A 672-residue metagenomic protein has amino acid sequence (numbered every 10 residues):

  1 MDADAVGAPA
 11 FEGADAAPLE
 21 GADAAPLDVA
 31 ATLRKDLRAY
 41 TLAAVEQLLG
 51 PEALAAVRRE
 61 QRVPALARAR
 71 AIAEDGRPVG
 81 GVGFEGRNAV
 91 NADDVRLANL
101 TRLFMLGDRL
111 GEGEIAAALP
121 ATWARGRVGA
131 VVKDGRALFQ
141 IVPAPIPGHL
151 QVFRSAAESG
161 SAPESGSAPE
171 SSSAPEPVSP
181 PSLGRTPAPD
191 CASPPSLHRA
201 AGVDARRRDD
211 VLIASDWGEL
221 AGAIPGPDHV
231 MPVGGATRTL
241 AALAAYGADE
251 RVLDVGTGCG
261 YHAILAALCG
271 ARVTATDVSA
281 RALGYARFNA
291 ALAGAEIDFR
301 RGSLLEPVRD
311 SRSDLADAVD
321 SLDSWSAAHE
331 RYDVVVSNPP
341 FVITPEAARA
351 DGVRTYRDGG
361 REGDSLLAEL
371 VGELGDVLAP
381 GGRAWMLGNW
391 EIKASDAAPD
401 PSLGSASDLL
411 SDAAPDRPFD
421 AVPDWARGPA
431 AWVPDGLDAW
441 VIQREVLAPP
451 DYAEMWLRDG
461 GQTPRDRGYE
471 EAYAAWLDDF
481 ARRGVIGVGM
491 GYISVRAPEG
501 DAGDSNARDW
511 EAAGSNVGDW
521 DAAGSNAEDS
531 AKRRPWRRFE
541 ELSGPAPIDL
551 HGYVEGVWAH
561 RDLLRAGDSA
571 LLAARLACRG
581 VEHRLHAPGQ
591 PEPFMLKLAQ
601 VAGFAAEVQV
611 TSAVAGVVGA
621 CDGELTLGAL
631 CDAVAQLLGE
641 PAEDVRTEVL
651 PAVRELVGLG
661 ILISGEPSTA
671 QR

Functional and structural regions predicted by a protein language model:
A25-N99, Q140-A156, L220-A221, D529-G619 (+4 more regions): Acidic, low-complexity/disordered tracts enriched in E/D and polar residues
V95-V142, A242-A245, A606-R672: Long, charge-rich, low-complexity alpha-helical segments
A137-S159, C191, P195-V252, T257-C269: SAM-dependent Rossmann-like transferase core, predominantly class I methyltransferases with a strong bias toward
G234-R309, W325-S337: Conserved SAM/SAH cofactor-binding pocket of Class I
V255, Y332-A348, M386: Conserved proline-anchored active-site loop of SAM-dependent methyltransferases that bridges a beta-strand
S279, E362-D400, L409-L410, D416-Q443: Conserved Class I SAM-dependent methyltransferase catalytic core
P339-L366: Mobile active-site "lid"/loop adjacent to the S-adenosyl-L-methionine
I442, P449-D501, E528-V554: Flexible, glycine-/basic-rich loop-and-beta segments that form/coincide with the SAM-dependent methyltransferase
